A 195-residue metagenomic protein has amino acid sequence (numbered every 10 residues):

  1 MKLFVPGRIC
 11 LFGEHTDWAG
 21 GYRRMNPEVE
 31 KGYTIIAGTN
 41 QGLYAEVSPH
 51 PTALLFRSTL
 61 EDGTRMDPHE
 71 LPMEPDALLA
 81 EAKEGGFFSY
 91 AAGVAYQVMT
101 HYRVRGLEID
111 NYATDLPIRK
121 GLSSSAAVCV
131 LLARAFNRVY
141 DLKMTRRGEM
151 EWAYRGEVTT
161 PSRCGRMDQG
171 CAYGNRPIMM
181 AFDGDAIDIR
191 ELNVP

Functional and structural regions predicted by a protein language model:
M1-L122, A133-R146, M150-E151, Y173-P177: ATP-binding N-lobe of GHMP and related small-molecule kinases
A19-G20, R138-P195: ATP-dependent small-molecule kinase catalytic core of the GHMP/sugar-kinase superfamily and closely related
S125: Short, conserved phosphate/pyrophosphate- and ester-handling motifs at nucleotide-, phospho-/glycolipid
